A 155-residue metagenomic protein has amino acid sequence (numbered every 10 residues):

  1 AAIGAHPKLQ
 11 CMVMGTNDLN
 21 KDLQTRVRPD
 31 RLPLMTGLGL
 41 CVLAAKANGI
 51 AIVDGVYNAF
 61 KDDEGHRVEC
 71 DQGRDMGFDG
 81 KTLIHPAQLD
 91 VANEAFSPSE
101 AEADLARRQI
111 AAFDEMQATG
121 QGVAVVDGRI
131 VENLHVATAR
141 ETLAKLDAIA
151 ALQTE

Functional and structural regions predicted by a protein language model:
A1-E155: Expand to "…catalyze enediolate/carbanion chemistry for C-C bond making/breaking, isomerization, decarboxylation
